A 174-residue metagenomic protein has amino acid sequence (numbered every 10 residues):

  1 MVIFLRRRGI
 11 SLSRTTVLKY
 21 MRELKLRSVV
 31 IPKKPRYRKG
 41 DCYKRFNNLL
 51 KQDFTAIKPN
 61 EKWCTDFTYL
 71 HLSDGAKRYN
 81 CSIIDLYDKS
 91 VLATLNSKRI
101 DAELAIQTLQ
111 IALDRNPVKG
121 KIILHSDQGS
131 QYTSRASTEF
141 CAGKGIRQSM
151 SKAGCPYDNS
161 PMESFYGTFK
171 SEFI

Functional and structural regions predicted by a protein language model:
M1, V17, M21, L50 (+9 more regions): Mobile genetic element proteins and their domesticated derivatives, centered on retroelements and DNA transposons
M1-K58, C155: Basic, flexible linker segments flanking DNA-binding modules in nucleic acid-interacting mobile-element proteins
S13, F46, N60-E61, N80 (+5 more regions): Hydrophobic (often cysteine-bearing) scaffold residues that line and stabilize catalytic clefts of nucleotide/cofactor
S28, R147-Q148: Hydrophobic beta-strand scaffold residues
K39-D41, S126-Q128, S134-S137, S151-S171: RNase H-like two-metal-ion nuclease catalytic core shared by retroviral integrases and related mobile-element nucleases
Q52, A56-L92, K98-R99: An active-site-proximal beta-strand-loop segment
A76, L95-P117: Active-site beta-loop-alpha junctions of metal-dependent nucleic acid enzymes, especially the RNase H-like/DDE
S90-T94, Q148-S151, I174: Short small-residue beta-strand/loop micro-motif enriched in glycine and branched aliphatics
